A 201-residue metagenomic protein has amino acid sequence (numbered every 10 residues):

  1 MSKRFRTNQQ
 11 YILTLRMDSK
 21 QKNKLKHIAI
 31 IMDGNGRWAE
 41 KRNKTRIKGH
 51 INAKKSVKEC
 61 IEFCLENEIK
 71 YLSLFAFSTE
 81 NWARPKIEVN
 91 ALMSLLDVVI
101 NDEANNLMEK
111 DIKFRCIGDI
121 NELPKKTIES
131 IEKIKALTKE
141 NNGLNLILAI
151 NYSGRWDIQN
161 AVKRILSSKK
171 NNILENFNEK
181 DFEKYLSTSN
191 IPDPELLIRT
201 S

Functional and structural regions predicted by a protein language model:
F5-S201: Flexible, compositionally biased loop and terminal segments
